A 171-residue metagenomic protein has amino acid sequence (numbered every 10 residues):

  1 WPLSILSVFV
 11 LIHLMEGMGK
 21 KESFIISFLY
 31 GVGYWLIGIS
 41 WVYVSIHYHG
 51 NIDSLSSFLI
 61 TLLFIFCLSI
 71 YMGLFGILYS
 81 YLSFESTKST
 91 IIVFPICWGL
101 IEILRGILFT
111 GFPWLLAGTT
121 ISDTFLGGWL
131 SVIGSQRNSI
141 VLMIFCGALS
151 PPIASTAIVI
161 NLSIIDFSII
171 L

Functional and structural regions predicted by a protein language model:
W1-P152, L171: Membrane-embedded alpha-helical bundles of multi-pass enzymes that act on lipidic or dolichyl-linked glycan substrates
S150, S155-T156, N161-S163, S168: Low-acidity, Ser/Thr- and Arg-rich intrinsically disordered low-complexity segments
